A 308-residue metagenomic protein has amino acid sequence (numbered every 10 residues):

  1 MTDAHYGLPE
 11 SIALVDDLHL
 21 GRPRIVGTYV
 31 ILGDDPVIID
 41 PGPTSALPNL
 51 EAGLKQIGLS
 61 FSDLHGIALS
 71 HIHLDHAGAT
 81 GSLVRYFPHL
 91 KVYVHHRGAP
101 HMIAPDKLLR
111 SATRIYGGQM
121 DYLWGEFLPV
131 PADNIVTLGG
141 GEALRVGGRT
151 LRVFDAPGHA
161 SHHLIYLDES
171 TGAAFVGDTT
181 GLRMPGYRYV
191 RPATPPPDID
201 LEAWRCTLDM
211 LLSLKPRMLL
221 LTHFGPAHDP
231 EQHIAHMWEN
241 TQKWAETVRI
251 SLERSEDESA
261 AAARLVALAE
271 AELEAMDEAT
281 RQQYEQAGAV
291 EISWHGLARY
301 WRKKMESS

Functional and structural regions predicted by a protein language model:
T2-I57, F61-D63, Y166-V176: Conserved beta-strand hairpin/beta-sheet module of binuclear metal-dependent hydrolase folds, prominently
I31, D40, L50, H71 (+5 more regions): Divalent metal-coordination and catalytic microenvironments
V37, A68, V92, A173-F175 (+1 more regions): Residue-level marker for buried hydrophobic side chains located in beta-strands that build the well-ordered beta-sheet
P43, T150, D155, S161-E231: Metallo-beta-lactamase
P48-V94: Active-site metal-binding motif and surrounding structural segment of the metallo-beta-lactamase
M102-F154, L208: Metallo-beta-lactamase
P230-E239: Histidine/acidic-residue-rich catalytic or RNA/ligand-binding cores of hydrolases and nuclease-related proteins
T247-S308: C-terminal regulatory/interaction regions
